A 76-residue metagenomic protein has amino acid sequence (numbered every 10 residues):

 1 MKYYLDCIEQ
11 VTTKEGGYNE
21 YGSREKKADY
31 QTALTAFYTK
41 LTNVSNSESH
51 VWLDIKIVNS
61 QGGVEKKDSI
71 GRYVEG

Functional and structural regions predicted by a protein language model:
M1-G22: Short aromatic-glycine-(Arg/Gly/Cys) micro-motifs in beta-strand/loop hairpins
Y3-C7, F37, L53-I57: Hydrophobic beta-strand residues in large extracellular and virion-surface proteins
Q10, Y30, V58-S60: Generic structural motif
G16, S23-Y30, E65-G76: Short amphipathic beta-strand/extended segments with alternating polar/hydrophobic composition
G17, K27-H50: A short, charged, amphipathic alpha-helix used as a generic interaction element across diverse proteins
T42-G76: Short, mixed-charge low-complexity intrinsically disordered segments
